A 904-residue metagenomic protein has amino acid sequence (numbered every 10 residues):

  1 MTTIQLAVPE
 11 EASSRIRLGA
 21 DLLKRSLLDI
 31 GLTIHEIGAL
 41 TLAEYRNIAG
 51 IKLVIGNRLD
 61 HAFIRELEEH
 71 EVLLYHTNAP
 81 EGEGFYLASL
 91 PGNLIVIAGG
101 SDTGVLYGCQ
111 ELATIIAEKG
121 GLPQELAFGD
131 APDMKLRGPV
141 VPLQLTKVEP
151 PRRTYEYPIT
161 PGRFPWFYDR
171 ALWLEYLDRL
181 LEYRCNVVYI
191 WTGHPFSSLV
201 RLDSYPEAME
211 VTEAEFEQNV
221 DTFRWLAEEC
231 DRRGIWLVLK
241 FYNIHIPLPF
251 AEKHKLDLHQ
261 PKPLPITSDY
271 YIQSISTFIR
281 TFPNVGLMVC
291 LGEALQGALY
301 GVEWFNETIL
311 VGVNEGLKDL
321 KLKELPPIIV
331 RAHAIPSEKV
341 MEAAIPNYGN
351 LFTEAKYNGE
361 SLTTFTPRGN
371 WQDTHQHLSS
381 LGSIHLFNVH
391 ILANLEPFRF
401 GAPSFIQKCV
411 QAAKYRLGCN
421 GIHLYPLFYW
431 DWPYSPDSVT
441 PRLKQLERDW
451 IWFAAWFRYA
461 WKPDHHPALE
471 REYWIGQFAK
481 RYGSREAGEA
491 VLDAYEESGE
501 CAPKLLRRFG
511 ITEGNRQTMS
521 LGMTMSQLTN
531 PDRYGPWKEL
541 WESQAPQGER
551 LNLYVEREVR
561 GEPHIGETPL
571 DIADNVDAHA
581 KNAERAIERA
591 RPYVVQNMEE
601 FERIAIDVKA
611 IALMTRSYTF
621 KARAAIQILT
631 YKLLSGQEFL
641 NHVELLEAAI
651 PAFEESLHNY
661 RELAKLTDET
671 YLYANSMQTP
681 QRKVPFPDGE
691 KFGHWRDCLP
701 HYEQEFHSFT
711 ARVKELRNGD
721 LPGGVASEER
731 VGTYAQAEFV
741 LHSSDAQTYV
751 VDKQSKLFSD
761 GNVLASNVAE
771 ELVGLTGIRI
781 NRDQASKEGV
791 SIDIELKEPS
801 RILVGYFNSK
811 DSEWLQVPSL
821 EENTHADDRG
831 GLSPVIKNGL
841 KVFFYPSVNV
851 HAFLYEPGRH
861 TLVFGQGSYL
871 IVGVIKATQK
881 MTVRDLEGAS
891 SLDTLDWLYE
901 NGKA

Functional and structural regions predicted by a protein language model:
T2-Q5, E11-R15, G19-L22, S26 (+7 more regions): Feature activates predominantly on carbohydrate-active enzymes
L28, L42-A43, W166, N186 (+6 more regions): Catalytic-core regions of glycoside hydrolase
I37-L74: Short, well-ordered secondary-structure micro-motifs within conserved domains or adaptor modules
P426, W430, S438-P687, K691-H694 (+2 more regions): C-terminal non-catalytic alpha-helical accessory regions
E728-S786, A889-G902: Glycan-recognition and processing domains
R782-Q784, V790-R801, V850-R859: Extracellular and analogous surface-interaction loops
E798-K810: A short beta-strand element within beta-rich, extracytoplasmic domains of secreted/secretory-pathway proteins
W814-T882: Contiguous ligand/interfacial binding patches
